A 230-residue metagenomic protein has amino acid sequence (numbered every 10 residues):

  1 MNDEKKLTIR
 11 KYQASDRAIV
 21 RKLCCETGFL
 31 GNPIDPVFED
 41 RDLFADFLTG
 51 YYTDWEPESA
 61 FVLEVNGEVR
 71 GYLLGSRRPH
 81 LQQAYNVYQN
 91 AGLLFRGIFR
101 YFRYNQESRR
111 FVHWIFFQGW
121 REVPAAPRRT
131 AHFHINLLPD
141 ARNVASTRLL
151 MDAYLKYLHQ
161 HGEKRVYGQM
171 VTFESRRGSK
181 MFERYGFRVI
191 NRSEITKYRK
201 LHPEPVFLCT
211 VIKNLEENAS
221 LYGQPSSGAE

Functional and structural regions predicted by a protein language model:
T8-K22, R77: A short beta-loop-alpha structural element at the N-terminal edge of CoA-dependent acyl/N-acetyltransferase catalytic
F29-L48, V87-Q89: Conserved GNAT-fold acetyl-CoA-binding loop/helix
F38-A60, K197: Active-site rim helix/loop that mediates acceptor-substrate recognition in acyltransferases
V62, E68-R77: Conserved beta-strand in the GNAT
H80, Q169, R188-P203: Conserved catalytic-core motifs of GNAT/GCN5-like acyltransferases
H80-H134: Conserved acyl-donor/pantetheine-binding loop and adjacent beta-alpha core of acyl/acetyltransferases and related
R129-A131, L158-V171: Conserved GNAT acetyl-CoA-binding A-motif
N143-K156: Conserved acetyl-CoA-binding loop-helix of GNAT-fold acetyltransferases
